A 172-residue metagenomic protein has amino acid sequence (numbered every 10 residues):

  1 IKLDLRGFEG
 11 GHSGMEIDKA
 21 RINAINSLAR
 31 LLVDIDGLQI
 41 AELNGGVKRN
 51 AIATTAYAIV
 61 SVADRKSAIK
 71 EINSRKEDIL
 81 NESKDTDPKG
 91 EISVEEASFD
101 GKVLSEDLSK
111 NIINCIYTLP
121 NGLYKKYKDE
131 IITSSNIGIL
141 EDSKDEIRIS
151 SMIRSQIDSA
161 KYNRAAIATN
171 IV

Functional and structural regions predicted by a protein language model:
I1-R154: Midchain, well-structured core segments that form catalytic/ion-binding scaffolds
I157-V172: Redox- and metal-dependent alpha/beta enzyme cores, enriched for Fe-S-associated oxidoreductases and cofactor-handling
